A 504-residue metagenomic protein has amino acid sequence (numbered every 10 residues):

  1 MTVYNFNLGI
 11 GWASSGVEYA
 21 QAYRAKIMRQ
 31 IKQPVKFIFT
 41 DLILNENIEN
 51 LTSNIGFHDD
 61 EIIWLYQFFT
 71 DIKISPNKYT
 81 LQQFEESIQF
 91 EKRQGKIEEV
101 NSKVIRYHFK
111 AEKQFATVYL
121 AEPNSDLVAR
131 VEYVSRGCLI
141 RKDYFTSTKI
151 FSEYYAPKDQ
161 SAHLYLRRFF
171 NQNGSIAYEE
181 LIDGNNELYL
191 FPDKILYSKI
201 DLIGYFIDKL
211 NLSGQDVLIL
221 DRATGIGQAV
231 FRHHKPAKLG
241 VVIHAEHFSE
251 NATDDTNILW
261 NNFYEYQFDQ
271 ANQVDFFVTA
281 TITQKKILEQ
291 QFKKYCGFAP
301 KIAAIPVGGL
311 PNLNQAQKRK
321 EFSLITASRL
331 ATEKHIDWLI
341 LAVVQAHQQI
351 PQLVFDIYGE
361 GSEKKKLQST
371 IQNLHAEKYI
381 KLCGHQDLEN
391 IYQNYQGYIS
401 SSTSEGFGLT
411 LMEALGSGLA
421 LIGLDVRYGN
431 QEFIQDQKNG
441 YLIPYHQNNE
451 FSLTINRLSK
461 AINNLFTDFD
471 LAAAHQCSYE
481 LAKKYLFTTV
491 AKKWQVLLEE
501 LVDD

Functional and structural regions predicted by a protein language model:
F206-N211, E246, D255-F277: Membrane-proximal helix-turn-helix segments that form the acceptor-binding/catalytic region of lipid-linked
N272-A299: A short, active-site helix/loop in glycosyltransferases that binds the activated sugar's phosphate group
L310, Q315-K334, I340-V343: Conserved donor-binding/catalytic core segment of Leloir-type glycosyltransferases
K366-H385: Nucleotide-activated donor-binding/catalytic signature segment of Leloir-type glycosyltransferases, i.e., the conserved
A376, N464, D470-Y485: A short, well-ordered alpha-helix in the C-terminal region of glycosyltransferases
T403: Aromatic "clamp/platform" in nucleotide-sugar-dependent glycosyltransferases that forms part of the donor/acceptor
A420-L424: Short hydrophobic beta-strand element within catalytic cores of glycosyltransferases and related nucleotide-activated
Q431-I462: Change "using UDP/GDP/dTDP sugars" to "using nucleotide sugars
